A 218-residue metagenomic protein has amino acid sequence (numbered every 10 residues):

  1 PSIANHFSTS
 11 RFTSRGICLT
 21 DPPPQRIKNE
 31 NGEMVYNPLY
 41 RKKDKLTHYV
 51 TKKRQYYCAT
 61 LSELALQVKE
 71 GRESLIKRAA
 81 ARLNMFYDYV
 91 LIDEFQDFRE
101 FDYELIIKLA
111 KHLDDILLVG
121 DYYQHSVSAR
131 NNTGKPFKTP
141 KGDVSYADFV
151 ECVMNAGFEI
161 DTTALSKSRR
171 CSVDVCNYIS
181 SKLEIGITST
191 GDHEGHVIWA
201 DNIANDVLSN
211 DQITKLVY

Functional and structural regions predicted by a protein language model:
P1-Y218: The feature marks helicase ATPase cores and/or their adjacent C-terminal helical subdomains in SF1/SF2/AAA+ helicases
